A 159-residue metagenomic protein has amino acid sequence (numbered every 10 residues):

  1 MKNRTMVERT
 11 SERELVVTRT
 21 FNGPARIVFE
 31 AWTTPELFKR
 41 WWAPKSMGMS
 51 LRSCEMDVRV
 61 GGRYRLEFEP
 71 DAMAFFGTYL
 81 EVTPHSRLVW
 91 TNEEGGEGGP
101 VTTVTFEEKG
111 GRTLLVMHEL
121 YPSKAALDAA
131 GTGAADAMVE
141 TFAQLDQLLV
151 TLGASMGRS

Functional and structural regions predicted by a protein language model:
M1-G48: Hydrophobic ligand-binding cavity/cleft-lining segments
E14, V89-E140: Beta-strand/loop substructures that line and gate deep hydrophobic ligand-binding cavities in soluble
V16-V17, E36-A72, G157-S159: Short beta-edge strand/loop motif at the mouth of beta-sheet-based domains
R19, C54-M56, F75-E81, N92 (+1 more regions): Hydrophobic/aromatic beta-strand elements that line small-molecule binding cavities or substrate pockets in beta-rich
V28-F29, F38, Y64-L66, Y79 (+4 more regions): Hydrophobic pocket/interface hotspot
W32, W41-W42, N92-E94, L149: Short, flexible helix/strand-to-coil boundary loops that buttress conserved ligand/catalytic motifs in alpha/beta
T83-L88: Short, conserved beta-turn/loop elements at beta-strand boundaries and strand-helix junctions
L149-S159: Short, highly charged C-terminal tails/helix-capping segments
